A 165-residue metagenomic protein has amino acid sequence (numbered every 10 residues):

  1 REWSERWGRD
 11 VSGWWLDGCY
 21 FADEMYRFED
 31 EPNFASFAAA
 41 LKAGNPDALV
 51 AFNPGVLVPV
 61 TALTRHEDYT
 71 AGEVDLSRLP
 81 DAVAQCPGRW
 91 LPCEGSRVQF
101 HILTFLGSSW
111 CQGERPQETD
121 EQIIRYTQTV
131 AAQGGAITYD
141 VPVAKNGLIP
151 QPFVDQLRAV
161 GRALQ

Functional and structural regions predicted by a protein language model:
R1-Q165: Mature catalytic domains of secreted/periplasmic carbohydrate-active enzymes
